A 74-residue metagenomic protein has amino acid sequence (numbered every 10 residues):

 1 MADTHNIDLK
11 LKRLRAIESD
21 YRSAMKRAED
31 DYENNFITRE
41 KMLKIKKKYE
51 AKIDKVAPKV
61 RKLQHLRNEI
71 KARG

Functional and structural regions predicted by a protein language model:
M1-A16: Short, charge/polar-rich alpha-helical segments
M1-T4, F36, G74: Short, charge-rich amphipathic alpha-helices with coiled-coil/heptad character
K10, K71-R73: Extended, low-complexity, acidic/proline- and Ser/Thr-rich intrinsically disordered regions
K12, A16-E33, K46: N-terminal J-domain/J-like co-chaperone modules of DnaJ/Hsp40 proteins
E18-M25, K48-R67: Amphipathic alpha-helical coiled-coil segments
K26, E33, E40, R61 (+1 more regions): Alpha-helical coiled-coil oligomerization motifs
T38-E50: Short, charged, amphipathic alpha-helical segments
